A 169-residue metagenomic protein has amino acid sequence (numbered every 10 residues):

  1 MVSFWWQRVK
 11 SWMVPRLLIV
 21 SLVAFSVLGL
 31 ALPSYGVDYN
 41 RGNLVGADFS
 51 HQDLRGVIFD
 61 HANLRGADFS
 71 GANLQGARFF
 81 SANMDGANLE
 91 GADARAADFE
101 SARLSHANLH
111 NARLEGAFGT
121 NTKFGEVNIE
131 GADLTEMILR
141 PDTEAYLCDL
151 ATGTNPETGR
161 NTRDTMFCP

Functional and structural regions predicted by a protein language model:
W5-W6, K10-P169: Tandem repeat scaffolds
